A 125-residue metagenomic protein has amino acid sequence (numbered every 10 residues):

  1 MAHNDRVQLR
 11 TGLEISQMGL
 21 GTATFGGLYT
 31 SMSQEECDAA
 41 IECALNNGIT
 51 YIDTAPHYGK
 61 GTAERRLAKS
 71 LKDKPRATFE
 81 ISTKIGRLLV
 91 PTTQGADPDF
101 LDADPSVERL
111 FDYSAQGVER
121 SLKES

Functional and structural regions predicted by a protein language model:
M1-T92, F100: N-terminal binding-site loop/beta-alpha segment at the start of enzyme catalytic domains that lines or forms
Y29, P98-S125: Glycine/proline-rich, positively charged, aromatic-decorated active-site loop/lid region on the catalytic face
